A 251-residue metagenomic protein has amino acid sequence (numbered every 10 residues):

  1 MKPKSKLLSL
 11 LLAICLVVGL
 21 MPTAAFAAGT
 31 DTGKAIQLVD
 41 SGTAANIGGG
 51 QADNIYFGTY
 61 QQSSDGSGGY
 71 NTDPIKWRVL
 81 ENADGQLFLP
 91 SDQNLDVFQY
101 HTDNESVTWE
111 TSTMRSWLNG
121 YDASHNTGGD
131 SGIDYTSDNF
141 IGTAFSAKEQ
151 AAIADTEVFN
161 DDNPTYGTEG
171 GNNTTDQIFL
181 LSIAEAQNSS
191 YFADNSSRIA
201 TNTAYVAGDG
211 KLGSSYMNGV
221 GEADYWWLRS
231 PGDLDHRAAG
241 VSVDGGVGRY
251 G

Functional and structural regions predicted by a protein language model:
M1-L11: Bacterial N-terminal signal peptides that target proteins for export
L7-S9, F26, Y205-V206: Intrinsically disordered, low-complexity repeat segments enriched in small/polar residues
V17-F26: C-terminal segment of classical bacterial N-terminal signal peptides
G29-G251: Collagenous Gly-X-Y triple-helix signature in extracellular proteins
